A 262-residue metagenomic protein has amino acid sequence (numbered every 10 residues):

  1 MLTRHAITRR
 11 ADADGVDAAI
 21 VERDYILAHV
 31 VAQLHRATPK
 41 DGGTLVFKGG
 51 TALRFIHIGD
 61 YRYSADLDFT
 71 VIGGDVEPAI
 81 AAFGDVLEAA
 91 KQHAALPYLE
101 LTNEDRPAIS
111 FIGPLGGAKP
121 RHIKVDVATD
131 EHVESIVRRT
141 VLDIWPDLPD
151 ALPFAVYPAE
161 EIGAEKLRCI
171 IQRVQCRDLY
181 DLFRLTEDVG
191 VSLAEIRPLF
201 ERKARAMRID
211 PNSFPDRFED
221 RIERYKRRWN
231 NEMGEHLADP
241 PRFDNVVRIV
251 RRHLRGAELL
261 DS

Functional and structural regions predicted by a protein language model:
M1-V46, F55-L67, V71-S262: Structured mid-to-C-terminal alpha-helical surface segments
G50: Active-site glycine-centered loops adjacent to acidic/histidine catalytic or metal-binding residues that shape
